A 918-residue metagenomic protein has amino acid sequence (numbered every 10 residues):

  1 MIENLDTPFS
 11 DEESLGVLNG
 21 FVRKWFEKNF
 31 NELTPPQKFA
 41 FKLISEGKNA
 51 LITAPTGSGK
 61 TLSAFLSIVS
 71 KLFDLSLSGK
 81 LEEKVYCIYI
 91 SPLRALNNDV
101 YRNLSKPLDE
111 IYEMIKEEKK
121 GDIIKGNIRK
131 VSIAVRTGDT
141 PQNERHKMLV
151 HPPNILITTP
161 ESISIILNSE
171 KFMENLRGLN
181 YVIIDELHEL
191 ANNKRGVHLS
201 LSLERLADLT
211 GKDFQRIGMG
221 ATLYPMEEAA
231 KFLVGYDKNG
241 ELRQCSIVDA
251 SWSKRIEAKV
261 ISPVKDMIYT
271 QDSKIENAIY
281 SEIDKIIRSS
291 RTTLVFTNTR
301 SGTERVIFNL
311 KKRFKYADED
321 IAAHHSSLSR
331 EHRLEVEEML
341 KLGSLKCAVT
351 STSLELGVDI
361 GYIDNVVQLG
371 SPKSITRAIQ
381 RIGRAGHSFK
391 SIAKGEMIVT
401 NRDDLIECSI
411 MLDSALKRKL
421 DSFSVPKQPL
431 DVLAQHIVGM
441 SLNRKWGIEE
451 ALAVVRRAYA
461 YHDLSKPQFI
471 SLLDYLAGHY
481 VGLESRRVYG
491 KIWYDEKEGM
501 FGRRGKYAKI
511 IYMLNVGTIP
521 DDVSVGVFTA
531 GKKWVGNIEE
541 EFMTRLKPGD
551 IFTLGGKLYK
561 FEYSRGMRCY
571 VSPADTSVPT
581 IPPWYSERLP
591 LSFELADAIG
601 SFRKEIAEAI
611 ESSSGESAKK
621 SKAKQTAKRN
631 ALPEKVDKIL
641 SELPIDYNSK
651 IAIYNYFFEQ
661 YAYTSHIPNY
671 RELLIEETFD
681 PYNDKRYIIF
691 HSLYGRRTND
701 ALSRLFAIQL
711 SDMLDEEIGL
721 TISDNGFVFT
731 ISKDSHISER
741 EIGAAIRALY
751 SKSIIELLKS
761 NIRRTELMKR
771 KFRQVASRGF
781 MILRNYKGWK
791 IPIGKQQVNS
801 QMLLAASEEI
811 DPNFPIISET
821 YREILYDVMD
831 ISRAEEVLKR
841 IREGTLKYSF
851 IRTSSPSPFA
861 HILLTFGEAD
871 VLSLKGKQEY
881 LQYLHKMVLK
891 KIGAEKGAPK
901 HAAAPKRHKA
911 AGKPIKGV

Functional and structural regions predicted by a protein language model:
M1-D11: Interdomain "pre-motor" coupling segment immediately N-terminal to P-loop NTPase/helicase cores
D11, G20-K24, P35-F39, S45-N49 (+2 more regions): Helicase motor core with emphasis on the C-terminal RecA-like subdomain
T61: Walker A/P-loop
L452-V455, Y459-S524, I538, P582-P583 (+2 more regions): Extended, highly charged accessory segments
F501, R565-P582: Short, solvent-exposed secondary-structure boundary/capping segments
I519-D521, L546, T553: Short, well-ordered loop/turn sites that connect or cap secondary structure elements
K532-I551: A conserved acidic, glycine/proline-rich C-terminal tail/linker
K557-S564: Short beta-strand-centered aromatic/proline hotspots
